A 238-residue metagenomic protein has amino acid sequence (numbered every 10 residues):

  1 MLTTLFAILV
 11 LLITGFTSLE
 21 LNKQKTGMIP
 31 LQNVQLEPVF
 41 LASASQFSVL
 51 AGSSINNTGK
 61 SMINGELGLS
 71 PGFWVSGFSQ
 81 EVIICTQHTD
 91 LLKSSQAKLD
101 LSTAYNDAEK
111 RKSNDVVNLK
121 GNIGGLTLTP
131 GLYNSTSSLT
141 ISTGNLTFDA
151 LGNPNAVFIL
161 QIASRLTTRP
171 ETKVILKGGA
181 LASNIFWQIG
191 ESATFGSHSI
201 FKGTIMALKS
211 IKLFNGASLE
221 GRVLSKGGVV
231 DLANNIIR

Functional and structural regions predicted by a protein language model:
M1-L2, F6-N33: Bacterial Sec-dependent N-terminal signal peptides
K25-R238: Solvent-exposed adhesion/ligand-recognition segments of exported proteins
